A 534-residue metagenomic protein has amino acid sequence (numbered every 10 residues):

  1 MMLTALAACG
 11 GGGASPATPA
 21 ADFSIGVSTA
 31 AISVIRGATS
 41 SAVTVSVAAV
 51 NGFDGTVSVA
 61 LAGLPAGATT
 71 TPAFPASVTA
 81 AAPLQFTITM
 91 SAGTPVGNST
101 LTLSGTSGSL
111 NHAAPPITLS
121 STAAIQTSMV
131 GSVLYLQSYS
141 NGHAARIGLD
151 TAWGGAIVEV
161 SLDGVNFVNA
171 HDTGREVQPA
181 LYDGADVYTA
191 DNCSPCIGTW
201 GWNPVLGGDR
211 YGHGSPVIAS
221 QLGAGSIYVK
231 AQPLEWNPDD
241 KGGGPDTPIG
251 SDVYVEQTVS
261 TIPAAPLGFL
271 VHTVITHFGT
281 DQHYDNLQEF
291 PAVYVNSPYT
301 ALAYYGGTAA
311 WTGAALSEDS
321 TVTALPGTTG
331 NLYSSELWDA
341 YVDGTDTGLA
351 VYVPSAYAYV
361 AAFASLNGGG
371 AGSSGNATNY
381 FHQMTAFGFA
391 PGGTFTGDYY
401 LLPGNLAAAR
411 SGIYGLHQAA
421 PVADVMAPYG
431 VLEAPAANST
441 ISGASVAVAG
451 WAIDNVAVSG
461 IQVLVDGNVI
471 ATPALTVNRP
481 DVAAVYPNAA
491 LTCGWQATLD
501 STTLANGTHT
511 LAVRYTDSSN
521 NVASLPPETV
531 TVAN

Functional and structural regions predicted by a protein language model:
A7-A8: C-terminal motif of bacterial Sec signal peptides marking the signal peptidase cleavage site
G11-A124: Long beta-sheet-rich domains in secretory-pathway and surface-associated proteins
T39-V43, F269, A444-V448: Structural beta-strand segments of beta-rich domains
A124-P204, D398, L402: Beta-strand-rich N-terminal accessory domains
I125-H143, A152, S334-V425: Beta-strand-rich recognition/accessory modules
V187-A265, T280: Extended, loop-rich substrate-binding clefts of extracytoplasmic carbohydrate-active enzymes
A265-A310: Acidic (Asp/Glu-rich), glycine- and aromatic
V425-N534: Long, low-complexity serine/threonine/glycine- and acidic-rich segments characteristic of extracellular
